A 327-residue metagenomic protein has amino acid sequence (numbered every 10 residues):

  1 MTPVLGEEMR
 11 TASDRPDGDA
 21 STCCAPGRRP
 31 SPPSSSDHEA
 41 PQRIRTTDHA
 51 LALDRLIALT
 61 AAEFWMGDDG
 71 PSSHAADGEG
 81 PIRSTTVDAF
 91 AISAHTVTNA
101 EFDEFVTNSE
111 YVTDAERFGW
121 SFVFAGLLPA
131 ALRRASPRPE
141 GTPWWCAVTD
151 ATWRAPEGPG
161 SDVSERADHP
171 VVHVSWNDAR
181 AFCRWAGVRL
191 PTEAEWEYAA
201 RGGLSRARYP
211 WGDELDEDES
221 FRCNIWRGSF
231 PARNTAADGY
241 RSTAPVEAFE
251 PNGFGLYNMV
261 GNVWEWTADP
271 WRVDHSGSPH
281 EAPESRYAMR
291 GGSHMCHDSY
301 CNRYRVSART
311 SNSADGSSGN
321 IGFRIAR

Functional and structural regions predicted by a protein language model:
T2-H49: N-terminal pre-domain segments of enzymes
C23, L53, A58-L59, E63-W65 (+5 more regions): Functional-site microenvironments in short loops/helix caps that host divalent-cation chemistry
H38-L53, E79, G228-N234: Short aromatic-glycine motifs in intrinsically disordered, low-complexity regions
F64, D69-D88, P159-G160: Short, conserved catalytic-motif segment at the N-terminal edge
T98: Acidic-aromatic/histidine active-site loop/patch
G319-R327: Short, structured beta-strand segments at or near domain termini in extracellular proteins/domains
